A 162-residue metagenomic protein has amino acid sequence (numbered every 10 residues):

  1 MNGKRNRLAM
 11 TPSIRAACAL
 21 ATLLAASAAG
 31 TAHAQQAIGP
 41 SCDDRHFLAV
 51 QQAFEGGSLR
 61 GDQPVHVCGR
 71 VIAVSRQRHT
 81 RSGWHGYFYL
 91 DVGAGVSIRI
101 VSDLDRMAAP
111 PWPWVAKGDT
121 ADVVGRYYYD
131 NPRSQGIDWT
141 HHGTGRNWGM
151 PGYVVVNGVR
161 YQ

Functional and structural regions predicted by a protein language model:
K4-C18: Bacterial N-terminal signal peptides that target proteins for export
A17-S27: Bacterial N-terminal signal peptides
H33-Q162: OB-fold and OB-like single-stranded nucleic-acid-recognition modules and their adjacent interaction interfaces
